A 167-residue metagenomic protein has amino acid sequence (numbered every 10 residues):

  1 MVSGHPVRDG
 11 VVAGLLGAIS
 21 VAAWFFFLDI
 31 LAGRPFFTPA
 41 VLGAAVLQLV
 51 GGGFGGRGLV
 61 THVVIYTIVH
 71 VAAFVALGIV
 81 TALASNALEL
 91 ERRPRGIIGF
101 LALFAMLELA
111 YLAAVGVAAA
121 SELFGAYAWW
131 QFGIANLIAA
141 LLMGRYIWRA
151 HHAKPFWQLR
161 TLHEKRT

Functional and structural regions predicted by a protein language model:
M1-G33: N-terminal signal-anchor transmembrane alpha helix
A18-A23, L103-V115: Aromatic-anchored segments of alpha-helical transmembrane domains
A32-L59: Membrane-interface interhelical connector segments
G56-A73: Individual transmembrane alpha-helix segments
V75-I79, A135-R149: Hydrophobic cores of alpha-helical transmembrane segments in multi-pass inner/ER membrane proteins, independent
S85-L107: Internal alpha-helical transmembrane segments of multi-pass membrane proteins
S121-I134: Non-cytosolic membrane-interface motifs at loop->transmembrane helix junctions
K154-T167: Short, highly charged, low-complexity non-transmembrane loops/tails of multi-pass membrane proteins
